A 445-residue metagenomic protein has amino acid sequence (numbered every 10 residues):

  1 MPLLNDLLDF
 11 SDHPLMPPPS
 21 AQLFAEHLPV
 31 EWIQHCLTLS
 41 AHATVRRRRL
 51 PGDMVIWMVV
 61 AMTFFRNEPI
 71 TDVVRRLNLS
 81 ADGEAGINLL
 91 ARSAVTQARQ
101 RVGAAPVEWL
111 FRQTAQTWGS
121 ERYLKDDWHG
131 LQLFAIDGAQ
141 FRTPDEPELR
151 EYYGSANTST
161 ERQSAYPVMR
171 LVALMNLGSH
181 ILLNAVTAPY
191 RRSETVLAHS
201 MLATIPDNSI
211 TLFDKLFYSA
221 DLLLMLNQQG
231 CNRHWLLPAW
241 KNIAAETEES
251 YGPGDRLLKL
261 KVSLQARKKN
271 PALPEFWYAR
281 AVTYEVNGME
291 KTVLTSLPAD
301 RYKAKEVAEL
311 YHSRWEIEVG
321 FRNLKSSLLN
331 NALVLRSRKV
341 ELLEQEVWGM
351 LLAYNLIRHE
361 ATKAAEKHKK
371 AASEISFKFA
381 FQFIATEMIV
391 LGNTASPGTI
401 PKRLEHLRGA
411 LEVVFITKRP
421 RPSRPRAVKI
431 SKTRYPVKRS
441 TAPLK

Functional and structural regions predicted by a protein language model:
M1-V73, A85, R99-V102, W109-R112 (+3 more regions): Single, function-defining residue in the core of a domain
R76: Residues within the alpha-helical elements of helix-turn-helix
L79-T96: Short, basic interhelical loop/turn and adjoining N-cap of the next helix at nucleic-acid- or acidic-partner-contacting
S80, V102-A105, T117, N330: A short structural micro-motif
A115-Y123: A short, well-structured juxtamembrane/interface segment
D126: Short glycine- and Lys/Arg-enriched binding-loop motifs that mark or flank ligand-binding interfaces
